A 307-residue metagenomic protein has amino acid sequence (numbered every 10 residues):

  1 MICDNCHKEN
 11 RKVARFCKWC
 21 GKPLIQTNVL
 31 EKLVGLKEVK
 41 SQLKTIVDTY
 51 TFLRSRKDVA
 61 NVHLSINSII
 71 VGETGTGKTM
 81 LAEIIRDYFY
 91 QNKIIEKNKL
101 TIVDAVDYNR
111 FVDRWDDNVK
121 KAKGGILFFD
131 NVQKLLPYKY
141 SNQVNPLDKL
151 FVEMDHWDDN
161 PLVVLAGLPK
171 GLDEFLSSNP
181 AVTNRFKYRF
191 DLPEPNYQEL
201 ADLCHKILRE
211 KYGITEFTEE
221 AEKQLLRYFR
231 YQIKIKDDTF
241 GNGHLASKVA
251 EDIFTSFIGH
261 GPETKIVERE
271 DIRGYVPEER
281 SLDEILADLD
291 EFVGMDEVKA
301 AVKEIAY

Functional and structural regions predicted by a protein language model:
I2, E9, R15-F16: The −1 position to Zn-ligating cysteines in a subset of zinc-ribbon hairpins
K8, C20-Q26: Short Cys/His-rich micro-motifs in 6-15 aa windows
V29-I66, D288-Y307: Pre-Walker A (pre-P-loop) alpha-helix and adjacent loop at the N terminus of AAA/AAA+ ATPase modules, a conserved
V34, F190, E194, A201-V267: Conserved AAA+ ATPase small/helical "lid" subdomain
H63-N98: Walker A/P-loop
E96-K123, V144: Short glycine-rich substrate-engagement loop in P-loop NTPases that contacts/grips substrate
K120-E153, W157-V164, F175-N179, L200: Conserved AAA+/SF3 P-loop NTPase catalytic/coupling segment centered on the Walker-B
L176-E194: A short helix-turn-beta junction within AAA+ P-loop NTPase domains corresponding to the substrate/partner-engaging
